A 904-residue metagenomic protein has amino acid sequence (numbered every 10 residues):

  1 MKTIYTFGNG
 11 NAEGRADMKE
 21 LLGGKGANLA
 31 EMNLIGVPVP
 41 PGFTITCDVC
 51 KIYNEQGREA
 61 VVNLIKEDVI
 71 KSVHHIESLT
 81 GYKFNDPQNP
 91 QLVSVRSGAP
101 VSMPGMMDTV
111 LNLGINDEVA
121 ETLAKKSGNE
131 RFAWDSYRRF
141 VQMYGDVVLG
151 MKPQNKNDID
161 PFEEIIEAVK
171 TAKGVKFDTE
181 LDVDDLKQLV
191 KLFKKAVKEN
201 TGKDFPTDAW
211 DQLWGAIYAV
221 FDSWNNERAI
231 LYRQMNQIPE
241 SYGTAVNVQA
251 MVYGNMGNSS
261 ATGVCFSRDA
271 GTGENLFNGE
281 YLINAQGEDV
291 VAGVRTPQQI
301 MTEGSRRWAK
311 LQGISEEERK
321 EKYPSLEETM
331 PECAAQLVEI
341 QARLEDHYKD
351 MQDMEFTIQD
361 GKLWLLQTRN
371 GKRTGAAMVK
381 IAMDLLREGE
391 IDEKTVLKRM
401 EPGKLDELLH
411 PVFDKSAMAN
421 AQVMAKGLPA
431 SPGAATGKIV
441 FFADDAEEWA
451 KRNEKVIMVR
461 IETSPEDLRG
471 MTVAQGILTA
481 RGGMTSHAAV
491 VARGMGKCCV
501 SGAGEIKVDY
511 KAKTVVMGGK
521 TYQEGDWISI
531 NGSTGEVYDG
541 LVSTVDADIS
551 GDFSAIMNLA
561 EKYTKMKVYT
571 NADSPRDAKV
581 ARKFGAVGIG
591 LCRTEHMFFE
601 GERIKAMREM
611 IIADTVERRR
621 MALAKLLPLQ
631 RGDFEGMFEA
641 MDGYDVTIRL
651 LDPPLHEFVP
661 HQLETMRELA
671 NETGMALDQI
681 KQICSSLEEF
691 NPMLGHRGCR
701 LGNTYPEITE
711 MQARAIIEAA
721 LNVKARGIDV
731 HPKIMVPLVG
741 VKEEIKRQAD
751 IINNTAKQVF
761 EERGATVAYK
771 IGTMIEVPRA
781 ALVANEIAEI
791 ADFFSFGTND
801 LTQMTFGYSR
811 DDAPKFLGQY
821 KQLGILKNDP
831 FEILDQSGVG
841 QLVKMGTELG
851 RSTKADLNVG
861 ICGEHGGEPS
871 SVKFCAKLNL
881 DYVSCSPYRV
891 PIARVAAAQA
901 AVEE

Functional and structural regions predicted by a protein language model:
M1-A421, P429, E454-I457, S464-R469 (+10 more regions): Nucleotide/phosphate-binding sheet-loop regions of phosphoryl- and nucleotidyl-transfer enzymes
N11, D17, S431-V473, V839-D856: C-terminal accessory/binding modules appended to enzymatic or scaffolding proteins
F43, A480-G482, S501-G504, C592 (+2 more regions): Short beta->alpha connector loops at strand-helix junctions that form conserved, small/polar/Pro-enriched
I70, M235, L397-W449, E454-V456 (+5 more regions): Long, charged amphipathic helices and adjacent flexible linkers at domain junctions
R96-S97, I549, L559-E904: Conserved alpha/beta-domain cores
Q475-R481, C499, G860: A short, small-residue-rich loop immediately preceding and capping a beta-strand
M495-K497: Residues forming the flavin
M517-Q523: Hydrophobic, small-residue-rich alpha-helical packing segments that form membrane-like cores
